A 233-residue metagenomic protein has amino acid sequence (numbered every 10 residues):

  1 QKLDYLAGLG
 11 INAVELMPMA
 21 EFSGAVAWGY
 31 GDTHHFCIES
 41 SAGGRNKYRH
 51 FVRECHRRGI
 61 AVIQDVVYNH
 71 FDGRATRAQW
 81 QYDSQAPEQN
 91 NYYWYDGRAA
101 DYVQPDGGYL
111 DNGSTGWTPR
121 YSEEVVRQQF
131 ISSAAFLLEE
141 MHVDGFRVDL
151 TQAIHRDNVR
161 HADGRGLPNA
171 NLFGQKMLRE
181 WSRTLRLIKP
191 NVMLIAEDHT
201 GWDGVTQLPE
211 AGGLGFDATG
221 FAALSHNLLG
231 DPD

Functional and structural regions predicted by a protein language model:
Q1-L167: Substrate-binding/active-site clefts of carbohydrate-active enzymes
H142-D144, H155-D233: Conserved alpha/beta catalytic core and glycan-binding cleft of carbohydrate-active enzymes
